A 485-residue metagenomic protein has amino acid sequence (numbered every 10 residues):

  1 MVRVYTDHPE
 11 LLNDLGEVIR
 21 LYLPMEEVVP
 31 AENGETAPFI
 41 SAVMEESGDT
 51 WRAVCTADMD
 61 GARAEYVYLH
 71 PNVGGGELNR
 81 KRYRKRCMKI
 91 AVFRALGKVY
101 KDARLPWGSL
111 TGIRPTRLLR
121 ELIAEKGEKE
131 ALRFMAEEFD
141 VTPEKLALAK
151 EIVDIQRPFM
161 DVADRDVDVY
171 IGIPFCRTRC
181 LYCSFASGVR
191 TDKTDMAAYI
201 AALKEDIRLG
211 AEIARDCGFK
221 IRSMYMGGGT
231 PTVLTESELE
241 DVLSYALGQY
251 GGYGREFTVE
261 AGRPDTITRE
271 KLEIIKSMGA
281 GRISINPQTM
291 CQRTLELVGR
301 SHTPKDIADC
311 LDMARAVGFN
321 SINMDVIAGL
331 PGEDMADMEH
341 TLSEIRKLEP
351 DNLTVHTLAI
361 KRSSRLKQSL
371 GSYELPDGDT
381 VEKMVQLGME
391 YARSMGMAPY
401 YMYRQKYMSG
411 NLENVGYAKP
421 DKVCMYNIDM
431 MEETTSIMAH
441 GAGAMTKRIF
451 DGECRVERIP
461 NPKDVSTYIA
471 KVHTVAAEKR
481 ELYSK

Functional and structural regions predicted by a protein language model:
M1-E130, G416, P420-K485: Radical SAM enzyme core and accessory elements
A53-C55, I171, I283-I285: Short beta-strand motif preference
V99-W107, A124-V169, C217-G218: N-terminal [4Fe-4S]-dependent radical SAM core
D166-I200: Canonical Radical SAM [4Fe-4S] cluster-binding loop centered on the CxxxCxxC motif and its immediate flanking residues
D168, S223, E256, N352 (+2 more regions): Beta-sheet entry/capping signal
S187-L387: Conserved non-cysteine loop/helix-boundary elements of the Radical SAM core domain that shape
R293, L297-V298, A328-M335, P350-P376 (+2 more regions): Flexible glycine/acidic-rich beta-alpha junction loops that bind and position SAM and/or redox cofactors in anaerobic
L387-M402: A contiguous binding-surface segment within folded domains or other stable secondary-structure elements
